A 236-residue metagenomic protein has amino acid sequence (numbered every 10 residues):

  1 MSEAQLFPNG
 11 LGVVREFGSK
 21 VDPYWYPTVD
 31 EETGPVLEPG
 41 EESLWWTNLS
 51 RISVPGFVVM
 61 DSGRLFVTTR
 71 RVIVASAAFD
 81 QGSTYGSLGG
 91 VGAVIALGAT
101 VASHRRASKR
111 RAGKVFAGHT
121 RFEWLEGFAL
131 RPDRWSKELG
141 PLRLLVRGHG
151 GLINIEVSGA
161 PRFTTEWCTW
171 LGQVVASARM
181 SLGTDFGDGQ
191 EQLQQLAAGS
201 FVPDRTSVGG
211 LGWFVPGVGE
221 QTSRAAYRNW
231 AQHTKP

Functional and structural regions predicted by a protein language model:
M1-G34: Polybasic, Ser/Thr-rich intrinsically disordered tails and inter-domain linkers that flank pleckstrin homology
S2-N9, I73-P236: Acidic, Ser/Thr- and proline-rich intrinsically disordered linker/docking segments of eukaryotic scaffolds
V14-E16, D22, L44, A102 (+1 more regions): Intrinsically disordered, low-complexity, compositionally biased regions/tails
V14-E16, G34-V36, V157-A160, E220: Alpha-helical interaction segments
W25-P27, W46, R228: Compositionally biased, intrinsically disordered low-complexity regions enriched in proline and serine
E31-M60: The phosphoinositide-binding surface of pleckstrin homology
S43, L65, L142-L144: A broad, low-specificity signal marking well-ordered, structured residues that form hydrophobic/aromatic
G56-S83: Polybasic phosphoinositide-binding surfaces of eukaryotic membrane-targeting domains
